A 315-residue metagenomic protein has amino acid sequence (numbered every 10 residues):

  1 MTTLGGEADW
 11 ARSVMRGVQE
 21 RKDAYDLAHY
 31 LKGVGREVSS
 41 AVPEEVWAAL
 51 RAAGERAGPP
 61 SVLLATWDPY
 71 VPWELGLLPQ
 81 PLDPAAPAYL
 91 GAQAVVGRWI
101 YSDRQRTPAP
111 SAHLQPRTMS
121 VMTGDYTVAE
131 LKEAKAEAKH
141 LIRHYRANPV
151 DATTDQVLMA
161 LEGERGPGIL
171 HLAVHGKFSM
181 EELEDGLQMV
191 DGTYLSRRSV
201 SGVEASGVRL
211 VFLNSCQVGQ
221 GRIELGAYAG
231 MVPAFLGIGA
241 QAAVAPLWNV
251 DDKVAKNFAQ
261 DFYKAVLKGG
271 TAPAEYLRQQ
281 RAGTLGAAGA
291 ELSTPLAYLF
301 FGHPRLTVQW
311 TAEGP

Functional and structural regions predicted by a protein language model:
M1-E45, A53, A57, A65-Y70 (+2 more regions): A domain-level signal for caspase-like cysteine endopeptidase catalytic cores and their zymogen-processing architecture
P60, G168, R209, Q241-A242: Short acidic/polar active-site loop segments enriched in Thr and Asp
V62, L141, L170, V211-L213 (+4 more regions): Residue-level detector of buried hydrophobic side-chain packing in well-ordered secondary-structure elements
P87-H113, E184, V190-S206, V250-K253 (+1 more regions): Caspase-like cysteine protease fold
F178-M189, G221-G226: Glycine/threonine-rich flexible loop motifs
D191, L225-A234: Charged helix-capping and loop-helix junction motifs
M231-A243: Conserved short secondary-structure transition element at the edge of the structured enzyme core that lines
Q241-K253: Short acidic/histidine-rich active-site segments
